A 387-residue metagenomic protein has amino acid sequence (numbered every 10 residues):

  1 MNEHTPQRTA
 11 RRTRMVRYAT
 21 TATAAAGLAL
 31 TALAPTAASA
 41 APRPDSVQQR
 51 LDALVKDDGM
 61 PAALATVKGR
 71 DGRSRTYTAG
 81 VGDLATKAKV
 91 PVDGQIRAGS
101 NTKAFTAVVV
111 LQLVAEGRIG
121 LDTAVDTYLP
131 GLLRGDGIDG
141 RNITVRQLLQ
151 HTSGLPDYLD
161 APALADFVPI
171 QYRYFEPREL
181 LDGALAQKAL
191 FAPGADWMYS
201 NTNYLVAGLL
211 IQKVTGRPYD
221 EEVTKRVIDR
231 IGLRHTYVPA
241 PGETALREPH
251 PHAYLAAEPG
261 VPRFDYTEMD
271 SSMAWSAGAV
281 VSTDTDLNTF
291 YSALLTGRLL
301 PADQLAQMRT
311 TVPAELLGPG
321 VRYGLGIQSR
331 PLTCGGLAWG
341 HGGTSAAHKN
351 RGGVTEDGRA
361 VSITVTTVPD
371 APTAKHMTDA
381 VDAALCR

Functional and structural regions predicted by a protein language model:
M1-A40: Secretory targeting and sorting signals
N2-E3, A38-T78, P262-R387: Catalytic loop of the DD-peptidase/beta-lactamase superfamily, centered on the K-T-G motif and neighboring
R43, V47, A98, T102 (+5 more regions): Hydrophobic (often cysteine-bearing) scaffold residues that line and stabilize catalytic clefts of nucleotide/cofactor
L51, D71-G72, K103-T106, V110 (+7 more regions): Residue-level preference for non-acidic, small/hydrophobic
D58-P61, T86-R146, F191-S200, W275: Short active-site loop at a secondary-structure junction that contains or immediately precedes the catalytic residue(s)
G82-L84, S153-G154: Solvent-exposed coil/turn segments that connect beta secondary-structure elements in extracytoplasmic/periplasmic
G137-A338: Short, surface-exposed loop or secondary-structure junction motifs that flank catalytic or metal-binding residues
